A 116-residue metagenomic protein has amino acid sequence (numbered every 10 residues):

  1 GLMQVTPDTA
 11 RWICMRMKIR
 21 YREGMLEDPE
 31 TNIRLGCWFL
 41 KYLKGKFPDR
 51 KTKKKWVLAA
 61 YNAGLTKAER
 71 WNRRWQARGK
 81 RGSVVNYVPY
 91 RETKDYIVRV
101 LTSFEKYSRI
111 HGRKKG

Functional and structural regions predicted by a protein language model:
G1-I19, T31-L40, V100: Substrate-binding/active-site groove segments that recognize and process beta-1,4-linked N-acetyl-hexosamine
L2-M3, M25-I33, R50-K54, P89-T93 (+1 more regions): Solvent-exposed, acidic/flexible segments
I19-E30, G45-P48, L58, S83-Y90: Second-shell loop/turn segments in exported
R20, K115-G116: Short intrinsically disordered coil segments
W38-G45, T66: Short glycine/serine- and small hydrophobic-enriched flexible loop segments
T52-K115: Catalytic and substrate-binding regions of cell-wall glycan-acting enzymes that process beta-1,4-linked
